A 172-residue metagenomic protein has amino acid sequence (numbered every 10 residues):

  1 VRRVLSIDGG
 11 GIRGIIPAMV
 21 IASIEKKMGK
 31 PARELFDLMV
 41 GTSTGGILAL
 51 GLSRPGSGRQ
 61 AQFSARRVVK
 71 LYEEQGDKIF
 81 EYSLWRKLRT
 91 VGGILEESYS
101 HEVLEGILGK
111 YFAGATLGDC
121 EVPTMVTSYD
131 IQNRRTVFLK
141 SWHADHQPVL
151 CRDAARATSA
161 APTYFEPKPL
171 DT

Functional and structural regions predicted by a protein language model:
R2-V4, R13-L108, K140-S141, P148-A155: Patatin-like phospholipase
K26, D77, A113-T116, A160: Generic secondary-structure signature for well-ordered alpha-helical cores
M28-R33, G109-T124: Surface-exposed acidic, glycine-flexible loop patches that form ligand/cofactor-binding and adhesion interfaces
G118-T172: Active-site gating loop/helix substructures
